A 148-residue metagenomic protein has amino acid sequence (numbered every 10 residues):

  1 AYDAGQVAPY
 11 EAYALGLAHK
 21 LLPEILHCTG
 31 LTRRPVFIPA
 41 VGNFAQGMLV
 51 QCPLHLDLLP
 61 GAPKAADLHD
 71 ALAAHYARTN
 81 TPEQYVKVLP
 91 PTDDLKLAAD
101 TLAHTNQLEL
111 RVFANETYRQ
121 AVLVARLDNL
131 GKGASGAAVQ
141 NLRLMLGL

Functional and structural regions predicted by a protein language model:
A1-L123: C-terminal substrate-binding/catalytic lobe of Rossmann-fold NAD(P)-dependent oxidoreductases
Q107-L148: NAD(P)-dependent Rossmann-like dehydrogenase/reductase catalytic/cofactor-binding core
